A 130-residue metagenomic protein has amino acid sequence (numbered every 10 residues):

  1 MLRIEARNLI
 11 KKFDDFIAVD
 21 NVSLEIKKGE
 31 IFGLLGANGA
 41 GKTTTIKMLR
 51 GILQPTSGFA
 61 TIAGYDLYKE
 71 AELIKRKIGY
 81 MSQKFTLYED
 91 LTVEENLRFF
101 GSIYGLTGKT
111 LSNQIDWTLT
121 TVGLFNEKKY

Functional and structural regions predicted by a protein language model:
F32-L34, I46: Short hydrophobic beta-strand immediately N-terminal to the Walker A/P-loop
A37-G41: Walker A (P-loop) phosphate-binding loop of ABC-type ATPase nucleotide-binding domains
R50: Helix-to-loop junction immediately C-terminal to a conserved catalytic motif
G58-K69, L73-I74: Conserved ABC transporter NBD signature motif
R98, S102, K109-E127: Conserved ABC ATPase "signature" region
